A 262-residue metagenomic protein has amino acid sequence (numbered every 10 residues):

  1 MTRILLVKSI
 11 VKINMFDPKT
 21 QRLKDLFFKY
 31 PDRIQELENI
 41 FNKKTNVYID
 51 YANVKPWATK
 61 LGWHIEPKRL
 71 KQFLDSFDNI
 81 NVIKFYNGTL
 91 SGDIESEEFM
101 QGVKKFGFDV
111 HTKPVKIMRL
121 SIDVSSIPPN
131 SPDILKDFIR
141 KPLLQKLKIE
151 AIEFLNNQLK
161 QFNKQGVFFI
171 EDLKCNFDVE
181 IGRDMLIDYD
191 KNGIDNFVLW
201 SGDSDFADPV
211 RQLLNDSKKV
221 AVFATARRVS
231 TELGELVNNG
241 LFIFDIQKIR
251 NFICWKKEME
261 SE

Functional and structural regions predicted by a protein language model:
L5-L6: Leucine-biased recognition of intrinsically disordered, low-complexity hydrophobic segments
S9-F154, I170, L214-R228: Domain-level signal for Mg2+-assisted phosphodiester chemistry and nucleotide/NA-binding surfaces in nucleic-acid
T112, I117-E262: Nuclease catalytic cores that cleave nucleic-acid phosphodiester bonds, predominantly acidic two-metal-ion
